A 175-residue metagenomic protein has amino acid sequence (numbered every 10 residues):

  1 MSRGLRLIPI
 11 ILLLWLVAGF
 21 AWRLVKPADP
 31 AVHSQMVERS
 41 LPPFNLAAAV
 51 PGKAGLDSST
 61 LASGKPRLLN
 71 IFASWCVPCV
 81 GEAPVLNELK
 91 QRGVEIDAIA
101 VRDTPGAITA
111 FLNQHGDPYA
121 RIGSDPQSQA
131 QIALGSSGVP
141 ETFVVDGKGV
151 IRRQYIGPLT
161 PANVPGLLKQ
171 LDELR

Functional and structural regions predicted by a protein language model:
M1-A49, R175: N-terminal targeting signals for export/organelle localization
P42, F72, D97: Conserved Rossmann-like nucleotide-binding pocket used by diverse enzymes that bind dinucleotide cofactors
F44-L68: A short beta-strand-turn-helix
G64-R67, F72-W75, G138: Short pre-active-site segment immediately N-terminal to redox-active cysteine/selenocysteine motifs in thiol-based
L68-L69, I96, T142: Hydrophobic beta-strand anchors of alpha/beta hydrolase catalytic cores
I71-E88: Conserved redox-active cysteine motifs that mediate thiol-disulfide chemistry, especially di-cysteine Cys-X(1-2)-Cys
Q91-Q127, V139: Conserved segment of the thioredoxin-like fold in thiol-based oxidoreductases
Q114-P118, D125-R175: Thiol/disulfide oxidoreductase modules built on the thioredoxin-like
